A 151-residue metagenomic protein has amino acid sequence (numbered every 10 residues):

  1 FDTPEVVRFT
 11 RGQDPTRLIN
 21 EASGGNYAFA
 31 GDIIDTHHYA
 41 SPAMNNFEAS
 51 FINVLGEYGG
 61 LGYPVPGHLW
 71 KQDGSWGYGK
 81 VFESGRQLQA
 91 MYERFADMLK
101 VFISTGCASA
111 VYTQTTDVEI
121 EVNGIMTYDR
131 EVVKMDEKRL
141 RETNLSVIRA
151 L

Functional and structural regions predicted by a protein language model:
F1-T143: Substrate-binding/catalytic cleft of secreted carbohydrate-active enzymes, primarily glycoside hydrolases
S146-L151: Surface beta-strand/loop "capping" patches
